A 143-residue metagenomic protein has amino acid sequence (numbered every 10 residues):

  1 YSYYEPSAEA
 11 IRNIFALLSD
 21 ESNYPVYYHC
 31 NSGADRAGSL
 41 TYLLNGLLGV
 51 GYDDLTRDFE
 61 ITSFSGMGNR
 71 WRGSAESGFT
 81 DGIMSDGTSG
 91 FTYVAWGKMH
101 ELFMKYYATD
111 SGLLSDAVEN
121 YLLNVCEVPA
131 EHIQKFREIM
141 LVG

Functional and structural regions predicted by a protein language model:
Y1-Y27, S39-G143: Cys-dependent protein tyrosine phosphatase-like superfamily
S32-A37: Ser/Thr-glycine-rich phosphate-binding loops at phosphate-binding pockets of nucleotides, nucleotide cofactors
